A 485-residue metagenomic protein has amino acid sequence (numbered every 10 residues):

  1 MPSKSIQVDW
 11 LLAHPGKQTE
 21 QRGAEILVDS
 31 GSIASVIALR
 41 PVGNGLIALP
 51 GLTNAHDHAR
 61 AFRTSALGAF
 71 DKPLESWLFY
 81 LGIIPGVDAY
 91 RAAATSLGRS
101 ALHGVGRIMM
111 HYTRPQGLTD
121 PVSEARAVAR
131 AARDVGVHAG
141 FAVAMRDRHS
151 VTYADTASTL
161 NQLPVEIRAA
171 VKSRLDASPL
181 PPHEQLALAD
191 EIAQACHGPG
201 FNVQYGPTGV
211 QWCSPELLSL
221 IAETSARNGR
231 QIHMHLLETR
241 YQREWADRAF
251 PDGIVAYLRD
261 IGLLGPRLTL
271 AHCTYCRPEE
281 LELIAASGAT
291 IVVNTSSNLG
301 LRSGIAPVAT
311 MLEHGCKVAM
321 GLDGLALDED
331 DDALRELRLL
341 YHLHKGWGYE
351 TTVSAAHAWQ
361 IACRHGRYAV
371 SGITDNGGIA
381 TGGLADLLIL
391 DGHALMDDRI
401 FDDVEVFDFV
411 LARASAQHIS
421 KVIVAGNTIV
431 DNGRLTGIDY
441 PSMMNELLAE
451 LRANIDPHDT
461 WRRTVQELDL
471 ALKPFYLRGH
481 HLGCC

Functional and structural regions predicted by a protein language model:
M1-G23, D29, C363-C485: Active-site microenvironment of metallo-dependent hydrolases
P2-V8, S35-F79, V87, A94 (+1 more regions): Replace "His-x-His-based motif
D9, I26, G31, G45 (+14 more regions): Divalent metal-coordination and catalytic microenvironments
T64-L67, V151-A154, R240-D252, E280-I284 (+4 more regions): Histidine/acidic-residue-rich catalytic or RNA/ligand-binding cores of hydrolases and nuclease-related proteins
A66-H138, E184-G198, L448: Alpha-helical scaffold segments that flank or form the walls of functional sites
S123-A271: Metal-coordinating catalytic core of metallo-dependent amide/deamination hydrolases
S225-Q231, L263-P266, L283-V292, E313-V318 (+1 more regions): Glycine-enriched alpha-helix->loop->beta-strand junction motifs that scaffold or abut catalytic
D260-R267, A309-A394: His/Asp/Glu-enriched, well-ordered alpha-helical/loop segment that forms or immediately abuts the divalent-metal
